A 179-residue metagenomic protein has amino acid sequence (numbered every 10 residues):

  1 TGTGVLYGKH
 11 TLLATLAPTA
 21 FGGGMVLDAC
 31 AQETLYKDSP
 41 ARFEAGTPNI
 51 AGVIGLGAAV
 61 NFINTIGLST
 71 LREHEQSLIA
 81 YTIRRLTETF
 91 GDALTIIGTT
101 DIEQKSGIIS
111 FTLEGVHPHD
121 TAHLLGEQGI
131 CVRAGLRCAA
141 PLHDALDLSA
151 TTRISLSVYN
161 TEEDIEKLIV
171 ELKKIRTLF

Functional and structural regions predicted by a protein language model:
T1-F179: Pyridoxal 5′-phosphate
